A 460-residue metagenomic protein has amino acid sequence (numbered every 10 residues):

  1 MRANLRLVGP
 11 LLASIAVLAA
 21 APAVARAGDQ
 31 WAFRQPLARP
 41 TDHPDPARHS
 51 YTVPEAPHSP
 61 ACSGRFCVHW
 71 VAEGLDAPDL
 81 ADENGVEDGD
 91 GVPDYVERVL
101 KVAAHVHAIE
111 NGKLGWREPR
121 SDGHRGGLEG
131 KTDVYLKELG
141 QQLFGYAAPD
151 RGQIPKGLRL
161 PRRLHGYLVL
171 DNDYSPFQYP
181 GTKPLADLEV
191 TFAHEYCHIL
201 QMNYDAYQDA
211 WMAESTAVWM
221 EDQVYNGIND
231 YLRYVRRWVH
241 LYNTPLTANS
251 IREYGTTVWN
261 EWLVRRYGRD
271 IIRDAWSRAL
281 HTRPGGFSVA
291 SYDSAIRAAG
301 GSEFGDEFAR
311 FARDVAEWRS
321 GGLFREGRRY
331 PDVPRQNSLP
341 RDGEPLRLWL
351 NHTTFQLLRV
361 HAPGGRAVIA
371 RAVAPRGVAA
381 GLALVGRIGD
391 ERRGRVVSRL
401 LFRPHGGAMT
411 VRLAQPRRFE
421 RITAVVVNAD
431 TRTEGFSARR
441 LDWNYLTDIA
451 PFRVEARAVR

Functional and structural regions predicted by a protein language model:
M1-L5: N-terminal secretory signal peptides that target proteins for export/translocation
G9-A19: Bacterial N-terminal signal peptides
P22: Active-site microenvironments that recognize anionic phosphate/pyrophosphate groups
R26-L114, A379-A380, A408-A429, E434-A438: Zymogen propeptides/activation segments of proteases
G64-D209, T216, G227-N229, L241 (+1 more regions): Juxtacatalytic substrate-recognition/specificity segment
I154-R163, A186-V190, D205-D270, W276-G322: Acidic/His/Gly-enriched intrinsically disordered linker/tail segments that often contain short helix/coil "MoRF-like"
T282-R460: Beta/coil-rich, acidic/histidine-enriched accessory regions frequently appended to metallopeptidases
